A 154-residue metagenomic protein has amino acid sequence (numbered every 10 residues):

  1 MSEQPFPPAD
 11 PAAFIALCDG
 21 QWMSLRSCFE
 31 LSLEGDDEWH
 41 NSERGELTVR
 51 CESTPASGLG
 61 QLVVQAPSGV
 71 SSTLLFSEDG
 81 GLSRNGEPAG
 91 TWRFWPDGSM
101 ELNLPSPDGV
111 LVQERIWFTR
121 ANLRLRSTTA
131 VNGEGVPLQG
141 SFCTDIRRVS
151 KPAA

Functional and structural regions predicted by a protein language model:
M1-T73, S141-A154: Amphipathic/hydrophobic helical signal segments and adjacent flexible N-terminal regions that mediate secretion
E3-Q4, Q65-A154: Calycin-type beta-barrel ligand-binding domains and close structural analogs
